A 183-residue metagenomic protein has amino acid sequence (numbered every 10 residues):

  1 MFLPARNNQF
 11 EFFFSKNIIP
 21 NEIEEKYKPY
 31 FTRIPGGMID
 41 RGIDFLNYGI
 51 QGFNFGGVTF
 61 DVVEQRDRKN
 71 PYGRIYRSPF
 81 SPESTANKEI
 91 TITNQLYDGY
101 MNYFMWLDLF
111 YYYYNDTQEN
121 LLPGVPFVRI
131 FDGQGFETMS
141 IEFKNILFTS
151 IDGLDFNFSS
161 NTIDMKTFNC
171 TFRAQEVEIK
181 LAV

Functional and structural regions predicted by a protein language model:
M1-V183: Glycine-rich, low-complexity intrinsically disordered segments
